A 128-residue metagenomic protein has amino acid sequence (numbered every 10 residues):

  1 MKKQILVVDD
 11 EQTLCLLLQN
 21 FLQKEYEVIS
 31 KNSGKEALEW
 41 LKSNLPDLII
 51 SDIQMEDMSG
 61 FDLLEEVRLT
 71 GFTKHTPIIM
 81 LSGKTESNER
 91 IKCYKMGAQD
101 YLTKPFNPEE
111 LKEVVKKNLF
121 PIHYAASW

Functional and structural regions predicted by a protein language model:
Q12-I29: Two-component/phosphorelay signaling modules centered on CheY-like receiver
C15, E56, E65, E86 (+1 more regions): The feature encodes the CheY-like receiver
S30-L48: Acidic, metal-coordinating helix/loop segments flanking the phosphotransfer/catalytic sites of two-component signaling
D52, S82: Active-site residues of response regulator receiver
F106-V115: C-terminal output helix
K116-W128: The C-terminal output helix
